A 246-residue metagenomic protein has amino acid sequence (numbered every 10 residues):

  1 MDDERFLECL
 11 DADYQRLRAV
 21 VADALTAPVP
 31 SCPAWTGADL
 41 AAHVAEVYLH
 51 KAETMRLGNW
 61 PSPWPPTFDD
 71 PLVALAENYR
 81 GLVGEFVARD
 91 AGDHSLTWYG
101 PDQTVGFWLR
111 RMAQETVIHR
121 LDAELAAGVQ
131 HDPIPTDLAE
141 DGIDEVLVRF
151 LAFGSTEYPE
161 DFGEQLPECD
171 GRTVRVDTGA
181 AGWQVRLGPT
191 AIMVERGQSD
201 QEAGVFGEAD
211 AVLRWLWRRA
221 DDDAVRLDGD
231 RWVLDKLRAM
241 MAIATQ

Functional and structural regions predicted by a protein language model:
M1-A27: Non-cleavable N-terminal signal-anchor transmembrane helices
F6-D13, P71-N78, W108, M112-E115 (+2 more regions): Amphipathic alpha-helix face/heptad-repeat signature
Q15, D23-S62, G100-E157, V212: Short, contiguous alpha-helical
L57-M112: Hydrophobic/aromatic-rich structural module bridging two neighboring secondary-structure elements via a short loop
P65-E77, D137-L151, R231-A244: Short, mixed-charge aromatic SLiMs
V146-Q184: A glycine-rich beta-turn/hairpin centered on an aromatic-Pro dipeptide
T173-D210: Acidic/His-leaning functional-site neighborhoods
G197-Q246: C-terminal interaction segments
